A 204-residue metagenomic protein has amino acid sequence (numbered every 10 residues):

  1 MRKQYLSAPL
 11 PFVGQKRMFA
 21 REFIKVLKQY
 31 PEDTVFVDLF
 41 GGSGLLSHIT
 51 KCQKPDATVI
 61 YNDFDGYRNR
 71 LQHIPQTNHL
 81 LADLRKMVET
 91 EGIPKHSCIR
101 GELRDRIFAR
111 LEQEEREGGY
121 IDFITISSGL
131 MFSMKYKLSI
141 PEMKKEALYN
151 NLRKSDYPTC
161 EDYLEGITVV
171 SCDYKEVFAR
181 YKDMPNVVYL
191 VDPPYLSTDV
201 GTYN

Functional and structural regions predicted by a protein language model:
M1-V35, L45, T125, G129: S-adenosyl-L-methionine
K16-I24, K154, S171, K175: Short, well-ordered alpha-helical scaffold segments within catalytic/effector domains
A20, S43-S47, V177-A179: Short, well-ordered alpha-helical microsegments
P31-T34, D56, M184-N186: A general structural motif
V37-T50, Y61-D65, G129-M131, D183-D199: Conserved proline-anchored active-site loop of SAM-dependent methyltransferases that bridges a beta-strand
C52-T58: Conserved S-adenosyl-L-methionine
T58-L164: Class I S-adenosyl-L-methionine-dependent methyltransferase module
L164-N204: Conserved mid-sequence domains
